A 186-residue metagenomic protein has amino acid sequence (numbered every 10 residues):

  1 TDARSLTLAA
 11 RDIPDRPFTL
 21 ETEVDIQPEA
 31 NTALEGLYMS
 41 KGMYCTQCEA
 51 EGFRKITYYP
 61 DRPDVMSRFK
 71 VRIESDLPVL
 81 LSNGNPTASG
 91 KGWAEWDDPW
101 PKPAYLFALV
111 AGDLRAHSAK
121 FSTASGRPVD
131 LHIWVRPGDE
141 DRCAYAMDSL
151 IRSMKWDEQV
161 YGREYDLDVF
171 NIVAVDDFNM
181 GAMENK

Functional and structural regions predicted by a protein language model:
T1-S40: A surface-exposed beta-strand-loop module
R11-D12, G42, R142, A146: Short secondary-structure transition/capping motifs
Y44-T46: Acidic, metal-coordinating catalytic segment for phosphate/diphosphate chemistry, firing primarily on the Nudix
C48-E51, Y59-K186: Hydrophobic helix-coil surface modules that form long, contiguous segments used for peptide/substrate interaction
